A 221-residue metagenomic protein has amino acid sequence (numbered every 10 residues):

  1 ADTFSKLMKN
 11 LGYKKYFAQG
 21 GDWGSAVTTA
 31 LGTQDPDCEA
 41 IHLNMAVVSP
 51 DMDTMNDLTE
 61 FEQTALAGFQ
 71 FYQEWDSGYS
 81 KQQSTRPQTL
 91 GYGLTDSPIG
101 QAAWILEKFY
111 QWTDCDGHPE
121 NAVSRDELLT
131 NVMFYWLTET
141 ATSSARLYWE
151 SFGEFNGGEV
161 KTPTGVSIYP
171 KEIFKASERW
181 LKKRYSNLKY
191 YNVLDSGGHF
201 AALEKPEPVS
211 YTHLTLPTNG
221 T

Functional and structural regions predicted by a protein language model:
A1-Q19, S25-Y211: Flexible "cap/lid" subdomain of the alpha/beta-hydrolase fold that forms the substrate-access gate
T212-T218: Conserved small/polar residues in nucleotide/adenosyl-binding loops
T221: Short, conserved catalytic or interaction motifs in soluble domains
